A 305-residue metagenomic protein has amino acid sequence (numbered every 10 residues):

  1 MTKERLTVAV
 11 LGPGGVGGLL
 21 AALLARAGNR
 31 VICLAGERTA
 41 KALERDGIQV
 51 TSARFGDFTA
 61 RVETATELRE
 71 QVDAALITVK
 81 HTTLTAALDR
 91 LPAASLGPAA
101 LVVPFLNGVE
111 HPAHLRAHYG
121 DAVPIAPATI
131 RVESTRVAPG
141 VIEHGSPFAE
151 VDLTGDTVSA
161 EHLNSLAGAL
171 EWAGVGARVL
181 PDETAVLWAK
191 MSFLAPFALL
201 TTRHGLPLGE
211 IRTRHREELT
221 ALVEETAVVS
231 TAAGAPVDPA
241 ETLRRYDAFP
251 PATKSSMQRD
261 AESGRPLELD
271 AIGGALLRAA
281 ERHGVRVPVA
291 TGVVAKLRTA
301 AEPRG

Functional and structural regions predicted by a protein language model:
M1-G56: NAD(P)+-binding Rossmann beta1-loop-alpha1 motif at the extreme N-terminus of oxidoreductases
T2, T220-G305: NAD(P)-dependent Rossmann-like dehydrogenase/reductase catalytic/cofactor-binding core
E4-T7, A100, A149: Nucleotide donor/acceptor-binding cores
A9, I32, L101-V103, A126 (+1 more regions): A structural signal for isolated positions on well-ordered beta-strands in alpha/beta enzyme cores
D57-V141: Rossmann-like NAD(P)(H) cofactor-binding subdomain of soluble oxidoreductases
S95-L96, V141-V151, H204-I211, T253-S263: Helix-loop-beta segment of a Rossmann-like dinucleotide-binding subdomain
L106-A189: Rossmann-fold dinucleotide-binding core
T184-G209, H215-A227: Active-site-proximal catalytic alpha-helix in oxidoreductases
